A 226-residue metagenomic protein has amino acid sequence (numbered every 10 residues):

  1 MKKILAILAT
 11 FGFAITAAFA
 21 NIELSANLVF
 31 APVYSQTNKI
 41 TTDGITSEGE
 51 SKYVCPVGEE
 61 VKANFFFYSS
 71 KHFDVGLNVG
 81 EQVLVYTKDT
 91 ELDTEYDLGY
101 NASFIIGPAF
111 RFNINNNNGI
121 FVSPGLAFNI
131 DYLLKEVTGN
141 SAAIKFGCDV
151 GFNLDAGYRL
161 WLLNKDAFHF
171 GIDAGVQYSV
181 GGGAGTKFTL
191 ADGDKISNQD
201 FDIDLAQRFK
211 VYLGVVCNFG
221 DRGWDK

Functional and structural regions predicted by a protein language model:
M1-I4: Positively charged n-region of N-terminal signal peptides that target proteins for export
L8-T16: Bacterial N-terminal signal peptides
F19-N78, Q82-K88, A184, K210 (+1 more regions): Short glycine/proline- and aromatic-enriched beta-strand/turn motifs that initiate or cap beta-hairpins
F30, C55-F152, L160-D166: Gram-negative (and chloroplast) outer-membrane scaffold detector with strong preference for beta-barrel transmembrane
S35-E48, Y86-D97, D131-I144, G183-I196: Outer-membrane beta-barrel translocator domains and adjoining extracellular loop/strand segments of Gram-negative
N129, V150-G157, L162-N164, F168-A191 (+1 more regions): Outer membrane beta-barrel transmembrane domains
